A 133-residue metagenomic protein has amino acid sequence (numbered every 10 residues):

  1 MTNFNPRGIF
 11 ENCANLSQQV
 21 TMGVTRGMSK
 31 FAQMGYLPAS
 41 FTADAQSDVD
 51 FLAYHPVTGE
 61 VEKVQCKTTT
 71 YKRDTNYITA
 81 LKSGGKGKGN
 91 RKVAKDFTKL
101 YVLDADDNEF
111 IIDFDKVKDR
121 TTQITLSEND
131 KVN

Functional and structural regions predicted by a protein language model:
M1-S47, L52-N133: Mixed-charge (Asp/Glu-Lys/Arg
